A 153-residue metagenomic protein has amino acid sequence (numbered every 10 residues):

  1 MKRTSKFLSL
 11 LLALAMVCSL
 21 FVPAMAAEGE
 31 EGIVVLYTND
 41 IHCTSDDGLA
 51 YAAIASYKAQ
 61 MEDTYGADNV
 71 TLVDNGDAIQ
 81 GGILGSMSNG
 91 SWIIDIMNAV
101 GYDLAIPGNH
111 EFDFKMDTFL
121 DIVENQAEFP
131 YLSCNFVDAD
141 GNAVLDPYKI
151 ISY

Functional and structural regions predicted by a protein language model:
M1-L11: Bacterial N-terminal signal peptides that target proteins for export
L11-S19: Bacterial N-terminal signal peptides
C18-E30: Sec-dependent signal peptide cleavage junction
A27-Y153: Acidic, metal/ion-coordinating pockets
